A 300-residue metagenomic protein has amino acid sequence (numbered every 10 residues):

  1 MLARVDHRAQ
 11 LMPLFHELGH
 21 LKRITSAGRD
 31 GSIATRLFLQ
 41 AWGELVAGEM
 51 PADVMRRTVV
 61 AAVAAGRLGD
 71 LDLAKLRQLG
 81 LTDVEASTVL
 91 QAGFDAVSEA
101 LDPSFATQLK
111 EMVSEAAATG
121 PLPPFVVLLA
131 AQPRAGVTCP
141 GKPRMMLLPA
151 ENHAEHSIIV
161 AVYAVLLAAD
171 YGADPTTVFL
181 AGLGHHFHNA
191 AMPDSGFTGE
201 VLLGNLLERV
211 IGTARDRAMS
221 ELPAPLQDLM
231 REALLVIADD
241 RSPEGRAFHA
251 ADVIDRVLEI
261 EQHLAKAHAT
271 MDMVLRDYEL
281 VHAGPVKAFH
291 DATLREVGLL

Functional and structural regions predicted by a protein language model:
M1-L300: Alpha-helical, largely C-terminal catalytic domains that coordinate divalent metal ions via clustered Asp/Glu/His
